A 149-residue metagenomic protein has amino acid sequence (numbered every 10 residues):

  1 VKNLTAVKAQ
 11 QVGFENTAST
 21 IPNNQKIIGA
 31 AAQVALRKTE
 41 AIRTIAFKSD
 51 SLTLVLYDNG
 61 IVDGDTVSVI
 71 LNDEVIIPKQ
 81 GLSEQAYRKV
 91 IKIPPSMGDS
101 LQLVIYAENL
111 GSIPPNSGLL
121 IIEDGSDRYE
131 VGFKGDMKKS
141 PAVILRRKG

Functional and structural regions predicted by a protein language model:
V1-L71, I77-G149: Terminal leader/tail segments of proteins
